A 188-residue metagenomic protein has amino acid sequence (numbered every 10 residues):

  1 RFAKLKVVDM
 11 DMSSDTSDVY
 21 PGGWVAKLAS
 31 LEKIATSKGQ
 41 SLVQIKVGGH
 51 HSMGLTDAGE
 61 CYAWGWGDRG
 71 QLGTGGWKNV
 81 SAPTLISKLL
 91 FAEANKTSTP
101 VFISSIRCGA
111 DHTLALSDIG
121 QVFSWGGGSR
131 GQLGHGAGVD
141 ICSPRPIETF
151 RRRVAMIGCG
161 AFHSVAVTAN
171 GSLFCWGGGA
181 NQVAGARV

Functional and structural regions predicted by a protein language model:
R1-V43, H50, E60, W66: Intrinsically disordered, low-complexity acidic/Ser/Thr/Pro-rich linker and tail segments in large eukaryotic scaffolds
P21, H51-G54, A63, H112-A115 (+3 more regions): Conserved core positions of repeat-based scaffolds
G22, W64-W66, T74, W125-G127 (+2 more regions): Glycine-centered tight turns/hairpins at beta-strand boundaries that repeat across beta-rich repeat domains
A35-S37, T97, I147-T149: Surface loop/turn motifs at the tips and blade-to-blade linkers of beta-strand repeat domains
S37-K38, G48, L89, G109 (+2 more regions): Conserved GH/AH loop at the N-terminal boundary of individual WD40 repeats
W77-A82, G138-S143: A detector of repeated loop/turn-to-beta-strand junctions in beta-rich toroidal repeat architectures
